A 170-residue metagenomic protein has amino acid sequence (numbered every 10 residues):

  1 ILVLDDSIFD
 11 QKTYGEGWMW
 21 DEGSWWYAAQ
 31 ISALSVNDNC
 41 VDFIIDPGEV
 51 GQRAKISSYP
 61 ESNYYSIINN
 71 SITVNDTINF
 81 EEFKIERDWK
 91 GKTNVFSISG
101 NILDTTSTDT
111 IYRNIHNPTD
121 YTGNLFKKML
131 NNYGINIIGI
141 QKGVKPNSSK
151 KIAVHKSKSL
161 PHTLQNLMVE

Functional and structural regions predicted by a protein language model:
I1-E170: Conserved serine DD-peptidase/penicillin-binding transpeptidase domain and beta-lactam-recognizing active-site
